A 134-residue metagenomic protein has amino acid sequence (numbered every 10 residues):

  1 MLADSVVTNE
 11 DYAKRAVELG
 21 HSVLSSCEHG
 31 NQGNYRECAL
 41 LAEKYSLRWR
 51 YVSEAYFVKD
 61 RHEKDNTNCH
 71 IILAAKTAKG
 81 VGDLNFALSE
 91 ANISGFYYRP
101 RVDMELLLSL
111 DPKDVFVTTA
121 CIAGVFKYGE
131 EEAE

Functional and structural regions predicted by a protein language model:
M1-E134: Phosphodiester-processing cores and adjacent nucleic acid-binding clamps
